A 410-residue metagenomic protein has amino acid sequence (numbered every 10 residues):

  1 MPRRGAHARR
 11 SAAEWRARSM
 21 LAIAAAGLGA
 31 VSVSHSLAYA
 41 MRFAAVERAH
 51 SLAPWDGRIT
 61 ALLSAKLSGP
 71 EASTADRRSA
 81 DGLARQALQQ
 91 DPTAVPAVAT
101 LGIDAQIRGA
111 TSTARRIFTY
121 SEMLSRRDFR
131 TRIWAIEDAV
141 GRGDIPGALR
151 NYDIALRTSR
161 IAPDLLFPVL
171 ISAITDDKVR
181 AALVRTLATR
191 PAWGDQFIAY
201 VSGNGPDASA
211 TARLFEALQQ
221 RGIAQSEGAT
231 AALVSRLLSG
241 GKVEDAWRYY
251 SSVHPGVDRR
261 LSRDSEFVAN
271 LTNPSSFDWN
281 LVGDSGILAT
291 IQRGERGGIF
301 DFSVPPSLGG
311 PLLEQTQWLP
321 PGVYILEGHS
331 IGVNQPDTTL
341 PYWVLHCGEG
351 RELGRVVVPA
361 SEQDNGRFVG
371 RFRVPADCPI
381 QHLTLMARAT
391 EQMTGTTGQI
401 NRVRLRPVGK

Functional and structural regions predicted by a protein language model:
G5, E14-F43, I161, V184 (+3 more regions): Extracellular and organelle-lumenal recognition/adhesion modules and their flexible linkers in secreted
A38-V46, E71-L83, R108-I117, G143-G147 (+1 more regions): Structural signature of tandem alpha-helical TPR/SEL1-like repeats, specifically the intra-repeat loop/turn
A49, Q86-A87, Y120-S121, A155 (+1 more regions): Canonical positions in the second alpha-helix
L52, Q90, L124, T158-S159 (+2 more regions): Structural marker of alpha-solenoid helical repeat scaffolds
I59, A97, T131, L165-L166 (+1 more regions): TPR alpha-solenoid repeat register
L62-S68, T100-L101, W134-A135, L166-L170 (+2 more regions): Structural register within alpha-helical repeat arrays
L67, A105, A139, A173-I174 (+2 more regions): Residue at a conserved register position within TPR or TPR-like alpha-solenoid repeats
